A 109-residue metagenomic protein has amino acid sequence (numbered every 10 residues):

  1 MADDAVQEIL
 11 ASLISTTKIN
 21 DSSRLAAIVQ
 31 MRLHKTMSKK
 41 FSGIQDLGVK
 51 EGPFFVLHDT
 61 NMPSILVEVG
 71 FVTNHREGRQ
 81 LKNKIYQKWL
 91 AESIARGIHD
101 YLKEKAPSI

Functional and structural regions predicted by a protein language model:
M1-I109: Active-site-proximal helix/loop segments of hydrolytic enzymes
